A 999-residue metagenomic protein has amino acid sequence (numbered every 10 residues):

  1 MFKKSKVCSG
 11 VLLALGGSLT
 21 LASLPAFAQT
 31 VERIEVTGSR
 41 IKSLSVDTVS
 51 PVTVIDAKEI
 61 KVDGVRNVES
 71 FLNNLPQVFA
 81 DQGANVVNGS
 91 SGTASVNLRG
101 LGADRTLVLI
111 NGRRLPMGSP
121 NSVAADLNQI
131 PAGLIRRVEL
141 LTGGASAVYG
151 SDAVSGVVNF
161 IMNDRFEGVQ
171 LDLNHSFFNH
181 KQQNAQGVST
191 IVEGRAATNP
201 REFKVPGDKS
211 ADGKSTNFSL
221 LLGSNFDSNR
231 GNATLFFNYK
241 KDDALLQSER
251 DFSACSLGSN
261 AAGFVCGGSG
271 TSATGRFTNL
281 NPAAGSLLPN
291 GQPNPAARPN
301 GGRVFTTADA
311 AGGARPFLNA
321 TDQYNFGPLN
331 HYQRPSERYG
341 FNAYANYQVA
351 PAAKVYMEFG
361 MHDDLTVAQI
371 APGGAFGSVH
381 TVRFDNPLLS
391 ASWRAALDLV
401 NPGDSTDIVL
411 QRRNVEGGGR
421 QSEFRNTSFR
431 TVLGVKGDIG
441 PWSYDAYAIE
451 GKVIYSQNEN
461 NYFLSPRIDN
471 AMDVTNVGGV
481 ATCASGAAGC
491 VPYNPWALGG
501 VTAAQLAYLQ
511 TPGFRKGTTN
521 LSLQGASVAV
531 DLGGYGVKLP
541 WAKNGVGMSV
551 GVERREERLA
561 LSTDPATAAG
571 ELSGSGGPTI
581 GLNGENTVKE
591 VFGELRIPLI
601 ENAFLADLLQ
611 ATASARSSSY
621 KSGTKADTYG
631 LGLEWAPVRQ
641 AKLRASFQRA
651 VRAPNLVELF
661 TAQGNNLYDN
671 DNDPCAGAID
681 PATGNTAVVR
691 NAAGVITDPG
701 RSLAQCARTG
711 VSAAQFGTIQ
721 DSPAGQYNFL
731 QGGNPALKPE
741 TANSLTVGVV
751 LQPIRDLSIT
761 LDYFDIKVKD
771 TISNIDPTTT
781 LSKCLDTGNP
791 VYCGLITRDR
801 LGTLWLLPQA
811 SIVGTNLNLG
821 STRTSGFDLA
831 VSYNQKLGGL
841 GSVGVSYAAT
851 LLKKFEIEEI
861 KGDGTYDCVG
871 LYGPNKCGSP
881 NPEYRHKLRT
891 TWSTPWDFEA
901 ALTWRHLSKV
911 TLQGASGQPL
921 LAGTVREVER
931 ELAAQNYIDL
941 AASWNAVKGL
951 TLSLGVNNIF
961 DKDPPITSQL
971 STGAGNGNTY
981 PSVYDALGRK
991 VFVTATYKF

Functional and structural regions predicted by a protein language model:
R33-D63, S90, G118: N-terminal periplasmic "start-of-domain" segments of outer-membrane beta-barrel proteins
V68-F71, L75, A94-V96, D126-N128 (+3 more regions): N-terminal periplasmic accessory domains that precede and gate Gram-negative outer-membrane beta-barrel machines
E69, N73-R114: Extracytoplasmic beta-strand/coil segments of soluble accessory domains associated with Gram-negative outer-membrane
R114-T142, V188-V192, R201: Short acidic/polar hinge/loop motifs at secondary-structure boundaries that mediate gating or recognition
P120, D242-N260, L287-L288, Q292-S336 (+8 more regions): Surface-exposed, low-complexity loop segments enriched in small/polar and acidic residues
R165-G168, D227-R230, A350-A353, D438-Y444 (+10 more regions): Short loop/turn motifs that connect adjacent beta-strands in outer-membrane beta-barrel proteins
N666, V845-N945, F960: C-terminal beta-barrel architecture of Gram-negative outer-membrane proteins
S758, K769, K853-K854, R905-G917 (+1 more regions): C-terminal beta-signal and adjacent terminal beta-strands/loops of Gram-negative outer-membrane beta-barrel proteins
